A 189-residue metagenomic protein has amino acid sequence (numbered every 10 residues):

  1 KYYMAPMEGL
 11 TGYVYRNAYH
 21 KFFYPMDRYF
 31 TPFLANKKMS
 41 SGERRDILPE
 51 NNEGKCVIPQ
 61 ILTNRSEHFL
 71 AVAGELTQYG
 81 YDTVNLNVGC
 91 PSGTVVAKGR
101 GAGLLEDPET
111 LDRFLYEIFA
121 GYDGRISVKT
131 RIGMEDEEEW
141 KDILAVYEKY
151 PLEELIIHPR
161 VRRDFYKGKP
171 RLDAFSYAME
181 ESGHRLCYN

Functional and structural regions predicted by a protein language model:
K1-N189: Flavin-dependent oxidoreductase catalytic cores
